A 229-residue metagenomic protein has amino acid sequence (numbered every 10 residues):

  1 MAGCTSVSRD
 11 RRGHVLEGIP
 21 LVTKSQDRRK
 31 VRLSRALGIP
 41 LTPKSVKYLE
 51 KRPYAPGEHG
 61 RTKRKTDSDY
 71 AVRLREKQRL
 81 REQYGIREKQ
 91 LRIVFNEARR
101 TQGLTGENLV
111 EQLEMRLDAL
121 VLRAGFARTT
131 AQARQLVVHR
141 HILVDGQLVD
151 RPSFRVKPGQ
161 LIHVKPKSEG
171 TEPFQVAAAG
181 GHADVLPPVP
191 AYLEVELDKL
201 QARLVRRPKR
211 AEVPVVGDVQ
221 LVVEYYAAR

Functional and structural regions predicted by a protein language model:
C4-A124, R151-R229: Ferredoxin-like alpha/beta domains used as RNA- or RNAP-binding modules
R123, A127-Q132, L143: Internal active-site segments that recognize and position negatively charged phosphoryl groups and nucleotide moieties
T130, L136-V137, V156: Short, well-ordered loop/turn sites that connect or cap secondary structure elements
R140-V144, L148-D150: Glycine- and Gly-Pro-enriched alpha-helical subdomains that act as flexible, kink-prone "lid/hinge" or packing modules
